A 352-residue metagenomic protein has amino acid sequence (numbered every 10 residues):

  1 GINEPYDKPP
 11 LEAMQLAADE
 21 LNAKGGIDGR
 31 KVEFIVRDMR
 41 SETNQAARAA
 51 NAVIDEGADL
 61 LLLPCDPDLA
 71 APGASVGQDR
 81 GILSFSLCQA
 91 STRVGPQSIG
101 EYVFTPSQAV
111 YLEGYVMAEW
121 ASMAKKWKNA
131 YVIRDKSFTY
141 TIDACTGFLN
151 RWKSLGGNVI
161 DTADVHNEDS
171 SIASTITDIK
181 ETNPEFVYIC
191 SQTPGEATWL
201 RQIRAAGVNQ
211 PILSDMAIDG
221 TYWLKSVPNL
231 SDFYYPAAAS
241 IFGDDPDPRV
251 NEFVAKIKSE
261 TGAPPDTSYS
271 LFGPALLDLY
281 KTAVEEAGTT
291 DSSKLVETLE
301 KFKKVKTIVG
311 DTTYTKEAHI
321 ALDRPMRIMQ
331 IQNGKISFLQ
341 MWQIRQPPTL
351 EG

Functional and structural regions predicted by a protein language model:
G1-Q15, R37-N44, D66, I133-I142 (+2 more regions): Extracytoplasmic "Venus flytrap"
P5-Q15, K24-Q97, V165-I172, P194-A197 (+1 more regions): Beta-alpha junction/loop-to-helix N-cap segments that form part of ligand/metal-binding clefts
A46, P106-A130, I142, S171-A173 (+4 more regions): Hydrophobic alpha-helical segments within soluble ligand-binding/sensing domains
V53-C65, F85-L87, Y131-R134, N183-T193 (+3 more regions): Periplasmic-binding protein-like
V76-D79, C145-A238: Extracellular/periplasmic bilobed ligand-binding domains
E101-D164, F186, Y280: An alpha-beta-alpha
L200-P274, V284-E286, I336-T349: Extracellular/periplasmic periplasmic-binding protein-like sensory domains
S259-T267, L279-F338: Segments of small-molecule ligand-sensing domains
